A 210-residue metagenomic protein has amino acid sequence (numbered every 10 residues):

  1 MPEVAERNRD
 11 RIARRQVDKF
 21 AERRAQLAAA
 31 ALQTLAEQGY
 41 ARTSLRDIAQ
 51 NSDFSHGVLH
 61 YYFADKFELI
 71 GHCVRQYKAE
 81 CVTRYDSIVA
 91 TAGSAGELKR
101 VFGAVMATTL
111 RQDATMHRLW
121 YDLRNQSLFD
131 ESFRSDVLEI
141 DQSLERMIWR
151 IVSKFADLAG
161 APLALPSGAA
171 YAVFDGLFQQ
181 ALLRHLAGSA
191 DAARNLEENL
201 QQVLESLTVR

Functional and structural regions predicted by a protein language model:
M1-E22, R210: N-terminal intrinsically disordered/low-complexity leader segments
F20, L35-Q38, V58, Y85 (+3 more regions): Anionic, Ser/Thr-rich low-complexity intrinsically disordered regions
Q26, A30-E68, H72: Helix-turn-helix
A64-E68, G93, A107, R111-T115 (+5 more regions): Residues in soluble alpha-helical coiled-coils and helical-bundle/repeat scaffolds
H72-R75, T83-M116, L163, S167-Y171 (+1 more regions): Hydrophobic alpha-helical connector segments
V82, S87, Q112-Y121, E131-A156 (+1 more regions): Amphipathic alpha-helical packing segments from all-alpha helical-bundle domains
S132-L138, K154-R210: Hydrophobic/aromatic-rich alpha-helical bundle segments in the mid-to-C-terminal region
